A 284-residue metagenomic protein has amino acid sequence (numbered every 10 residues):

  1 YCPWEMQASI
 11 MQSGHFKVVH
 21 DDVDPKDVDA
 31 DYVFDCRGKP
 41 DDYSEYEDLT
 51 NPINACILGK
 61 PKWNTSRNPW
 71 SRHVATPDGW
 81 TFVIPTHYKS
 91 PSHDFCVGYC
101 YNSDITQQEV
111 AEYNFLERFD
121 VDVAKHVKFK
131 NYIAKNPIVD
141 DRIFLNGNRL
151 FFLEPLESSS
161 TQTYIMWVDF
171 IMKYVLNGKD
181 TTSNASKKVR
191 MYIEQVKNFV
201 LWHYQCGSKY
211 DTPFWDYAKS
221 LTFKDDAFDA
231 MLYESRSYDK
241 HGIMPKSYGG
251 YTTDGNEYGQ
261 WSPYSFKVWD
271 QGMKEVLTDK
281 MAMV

Functional and structural regions predicted by a protein language model:
Y1, Y32, Y43-Y46, W70 (+15 more regions): Sequence-level detector for tyrosine residue identity
C2, D21-P25, F151, A185 (+2 more regions): Short, solvent-exposed coil/turn linker segments
P3-D120: Predominantly flavin-linked oxidoreductase catalytic cores and closely associated redox partners
M6, I10, Y32, W80 (+6 more regions): Tryptophan-centric aromatic hotspots in well-structured domains and transmembrane helices
G14, D29, D120, F152 (+3 more regions): Short, flexible coil/linker elements and helix-boundary hinge sites characteristic of intrinsically disordered
H87-K89, Y101-G207: FAD/FMN-dependent oxidoreductases across multiple families
N177-V284: Long, low-complexity C-terminal extensions of enzymes
